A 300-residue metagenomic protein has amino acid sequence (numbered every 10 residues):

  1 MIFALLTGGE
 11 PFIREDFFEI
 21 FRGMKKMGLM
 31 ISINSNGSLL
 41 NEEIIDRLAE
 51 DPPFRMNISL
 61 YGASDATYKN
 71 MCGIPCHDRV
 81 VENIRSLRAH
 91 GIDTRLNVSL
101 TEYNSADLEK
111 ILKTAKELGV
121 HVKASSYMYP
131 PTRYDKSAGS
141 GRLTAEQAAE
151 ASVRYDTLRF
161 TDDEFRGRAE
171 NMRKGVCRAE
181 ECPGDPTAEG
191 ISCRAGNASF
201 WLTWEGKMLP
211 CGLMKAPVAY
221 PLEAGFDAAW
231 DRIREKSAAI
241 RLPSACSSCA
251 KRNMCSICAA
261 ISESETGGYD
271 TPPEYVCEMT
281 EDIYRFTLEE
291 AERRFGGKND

Functional and structural regions predicted by a protein language model:
M1-N34, S38-D51: Conserved Radical SAM active-site core
I2-L6, F12, A198-L202, G206 (+1 more regions): N-terminal pre-triad scaffold of radical SAM enzymes
G9-E10, M128, M254, S262: Short, solvent-exposed turn/loop segments enriched in Gly/Ser/Thr/Pro and often Arg
R14, F18, N41-E42, D65 (+3 more regions): Structural motif corresponding to alpha-helix initiation and N-cap regions
M27, A49-G196, W201-L209, L213: Radical SAM enzyme [4Fe-4S]-AdoMet core and its adjacent flexible, acidic and glycine-rich loops/tails across
N36, N70-M71, I261: Residue-level signal for well-ordered alpha-helical positions
P183, A188-G190, K207, G212-D300: Flexible mid-to-C-terminal extensions adjoining Fe-S/redox cofactors in radical SAM and related proteins
